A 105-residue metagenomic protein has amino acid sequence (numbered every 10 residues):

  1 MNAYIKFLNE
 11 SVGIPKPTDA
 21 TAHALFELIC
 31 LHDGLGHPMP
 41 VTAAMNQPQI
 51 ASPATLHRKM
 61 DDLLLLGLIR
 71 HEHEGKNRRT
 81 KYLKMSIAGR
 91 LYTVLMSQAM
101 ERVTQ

Functional and structural regions predicted by a protein language model:
M1-L28: Short alpha-helical segments that sit at the start of domains
A3-S11, V94-Q105: Amphipathic alpha-helical dimerization/coiled-coil segments that flank or bridge DNA-binding/regulatory modules
T18-A22, H37-P38, P53: Alpha-helix N-cap/helix-initiation sites
T21, E74-S97: Short, cationic-aromatic polyanion-contact patches
E27-G34, S97: Short, locally clustered residues in the helix-turn-helix/winged-helix DNA-binding domain
L35-Q47: Short acidic, hydrophobic short linear motifs in intrinsically disordered regions
I50-L65: Short amphipathic alpha-helical interaction segments
L64-E74: A short, conserved structural fragment
